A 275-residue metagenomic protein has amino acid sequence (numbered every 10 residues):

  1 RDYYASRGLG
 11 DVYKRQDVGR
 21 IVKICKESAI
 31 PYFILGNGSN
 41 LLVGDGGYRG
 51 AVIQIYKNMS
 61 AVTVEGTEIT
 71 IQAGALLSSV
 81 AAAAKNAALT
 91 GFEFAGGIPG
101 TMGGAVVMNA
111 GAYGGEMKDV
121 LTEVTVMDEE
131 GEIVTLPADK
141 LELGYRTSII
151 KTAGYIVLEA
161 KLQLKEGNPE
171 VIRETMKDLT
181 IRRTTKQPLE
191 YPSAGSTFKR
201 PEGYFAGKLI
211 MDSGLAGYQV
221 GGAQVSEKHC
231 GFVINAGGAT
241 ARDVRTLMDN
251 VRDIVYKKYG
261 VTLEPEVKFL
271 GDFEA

Functional and structural regions predicted by a protein language model:
D2-Y13: Single conserved hydrophobic/aromatic residue that forms the stacking wall/gate of nucleotide- or nucleobase-binding
D11, R15, L42-S60, V107-A138 (+1 more regions): Structural signature of FAD isoalloxazine-binding scaffolds in flavoprotein oxidoreductases
R15-R20, E27-P31, K57-G103: FAD-binding glycine-rich core of flavoenzymes that anchor FAD
I24-V62, Q219: Active-site cofactor/substrate anionic-group-binding motifs, chiefly glycine- and Lys/Arg-rich phosphate-binding loops
L35-G36, Q54, Q72, A95-G97 (+2 more regions): Short beta-strand segments
G38-L42, G46-R49, L76, I98-V106 (+4 more regions): Gly/Ser/Thr-rich beta-alpha loop segments that engage phosphate groups in nucleotides
L41, M127-A275: Phosphate/pyrophosphate- and phosphate-bearing ligand-binding catalytic cores of soluble enzymes
A81-T122, S193, T197: A gly/ser-rich beta-alpha-beta helix-loop segment of oxidoreductase catalytic cores
